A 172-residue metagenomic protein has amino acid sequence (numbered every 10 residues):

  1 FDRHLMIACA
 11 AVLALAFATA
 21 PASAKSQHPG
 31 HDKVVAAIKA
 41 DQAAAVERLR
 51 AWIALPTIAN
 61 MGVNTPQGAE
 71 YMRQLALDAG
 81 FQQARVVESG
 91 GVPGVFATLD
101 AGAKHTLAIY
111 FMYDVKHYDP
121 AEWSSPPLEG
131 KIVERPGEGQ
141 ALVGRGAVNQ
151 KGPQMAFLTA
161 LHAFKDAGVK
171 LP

Functional and structural regions predicted by a protein language model:
F1-R3: N-terminal secretory signal peptides that target proteins for export/translocation
I7-A18: Bacterial N-terminal signal peptides
A18, A22-S26: Boundary at the C-terminal end of the N-terminal hydrophobic targeting segment
K25-A147, K151-Q154, F164-P172: Acidic/His- and Gly-rich active-site-bordering loop/insert found across diverse amide/peptide-bond hydrolases
